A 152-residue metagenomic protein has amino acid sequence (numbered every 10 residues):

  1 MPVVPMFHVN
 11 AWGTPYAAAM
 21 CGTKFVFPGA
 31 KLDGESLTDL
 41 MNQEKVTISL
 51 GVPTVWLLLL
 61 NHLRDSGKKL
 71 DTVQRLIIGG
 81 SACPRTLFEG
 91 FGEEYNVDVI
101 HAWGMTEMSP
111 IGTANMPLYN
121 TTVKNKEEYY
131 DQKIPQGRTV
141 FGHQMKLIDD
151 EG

Functional and structural regions predicted by a protein language model:
P2: Polar, enzyme-active/binding microenvironments
M6, V140: Hydrophobic pocket-lining residues within nucleotide cofactor-binding pockets
F7-T47, H62: Conserved AMP-binding/adenylation subdomain of ANL enzymes
M20-T23, V46-G51, L60-D131, Q144-K146 (+1 more regions): Gly/Ser/Thr-rich phosphate-binding loop
D39-M41, D65-K68, P135: Structural motif
T54-V55: Glycine/proline-rich, positively charged, aromatic-decorated active-site loop/lid region on the catalytic face
Q132-T139: Short Gly/Pro-enriched turn/cap motifs at secondary-structure boundaries
